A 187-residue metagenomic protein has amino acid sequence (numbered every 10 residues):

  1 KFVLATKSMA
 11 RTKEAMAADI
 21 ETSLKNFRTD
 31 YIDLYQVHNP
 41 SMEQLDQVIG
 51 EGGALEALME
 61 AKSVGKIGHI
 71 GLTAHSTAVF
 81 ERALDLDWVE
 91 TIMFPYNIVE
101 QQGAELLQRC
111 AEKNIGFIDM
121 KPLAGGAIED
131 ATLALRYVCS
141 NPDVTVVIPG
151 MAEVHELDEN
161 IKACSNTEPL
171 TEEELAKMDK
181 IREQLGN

Functional and structural regions predicted by a protein language model:
K1: N-terminal binding-site loop/beta-alpha segment at the start of enzyme catalytic domains that lines or forms
K7-S8, G71-L72, I148-P149: Small/polar loops that bind or transfer phosphate-bearing groups
R11-E105, A111, I115-I118: Glycine/proline-rich, positively charged, aromatic-decorated active-site loop/lid region on the catalytic face
E81, D85-T91, A104-N187: Structured C-terminal cap/extension of enzyme domains
